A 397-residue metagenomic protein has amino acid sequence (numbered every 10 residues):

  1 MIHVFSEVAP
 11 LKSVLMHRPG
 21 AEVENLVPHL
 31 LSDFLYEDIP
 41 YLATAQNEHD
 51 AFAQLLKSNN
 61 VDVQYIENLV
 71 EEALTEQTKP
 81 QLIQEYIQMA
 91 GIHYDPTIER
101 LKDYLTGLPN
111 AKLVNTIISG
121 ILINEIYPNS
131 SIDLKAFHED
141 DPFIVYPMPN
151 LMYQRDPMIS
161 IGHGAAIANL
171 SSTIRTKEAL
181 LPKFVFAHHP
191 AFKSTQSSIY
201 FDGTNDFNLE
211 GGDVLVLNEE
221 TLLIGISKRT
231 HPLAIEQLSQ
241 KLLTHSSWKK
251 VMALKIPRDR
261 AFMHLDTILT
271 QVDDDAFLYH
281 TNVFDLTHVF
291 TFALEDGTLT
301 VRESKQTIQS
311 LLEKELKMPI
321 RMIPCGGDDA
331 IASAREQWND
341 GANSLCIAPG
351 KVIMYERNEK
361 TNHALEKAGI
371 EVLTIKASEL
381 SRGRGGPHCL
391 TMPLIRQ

Functional and structural regions predicted by a protein language model:
M1-Q397: The feature marks the mature, well-folded catalytic cores of soluble enzymes
